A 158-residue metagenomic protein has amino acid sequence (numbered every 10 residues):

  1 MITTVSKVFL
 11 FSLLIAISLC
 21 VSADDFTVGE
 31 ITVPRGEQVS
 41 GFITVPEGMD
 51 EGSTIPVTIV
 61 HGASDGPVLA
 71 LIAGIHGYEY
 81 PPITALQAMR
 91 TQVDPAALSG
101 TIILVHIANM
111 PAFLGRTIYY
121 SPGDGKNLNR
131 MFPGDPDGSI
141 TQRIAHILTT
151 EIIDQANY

Functional and structural regions predicted by a protein language model:
M1-I2, L13: A detector of low-complexity, intrinsically disordered, Ser/Thr/Gly/Pro/Ala-rich segments
I2-K7, V21-Y158: Structured catalytic-domain cores with a bias toward divalent-metal coordination
K7-L13: Sec-dependent N-terminal signal peptides
